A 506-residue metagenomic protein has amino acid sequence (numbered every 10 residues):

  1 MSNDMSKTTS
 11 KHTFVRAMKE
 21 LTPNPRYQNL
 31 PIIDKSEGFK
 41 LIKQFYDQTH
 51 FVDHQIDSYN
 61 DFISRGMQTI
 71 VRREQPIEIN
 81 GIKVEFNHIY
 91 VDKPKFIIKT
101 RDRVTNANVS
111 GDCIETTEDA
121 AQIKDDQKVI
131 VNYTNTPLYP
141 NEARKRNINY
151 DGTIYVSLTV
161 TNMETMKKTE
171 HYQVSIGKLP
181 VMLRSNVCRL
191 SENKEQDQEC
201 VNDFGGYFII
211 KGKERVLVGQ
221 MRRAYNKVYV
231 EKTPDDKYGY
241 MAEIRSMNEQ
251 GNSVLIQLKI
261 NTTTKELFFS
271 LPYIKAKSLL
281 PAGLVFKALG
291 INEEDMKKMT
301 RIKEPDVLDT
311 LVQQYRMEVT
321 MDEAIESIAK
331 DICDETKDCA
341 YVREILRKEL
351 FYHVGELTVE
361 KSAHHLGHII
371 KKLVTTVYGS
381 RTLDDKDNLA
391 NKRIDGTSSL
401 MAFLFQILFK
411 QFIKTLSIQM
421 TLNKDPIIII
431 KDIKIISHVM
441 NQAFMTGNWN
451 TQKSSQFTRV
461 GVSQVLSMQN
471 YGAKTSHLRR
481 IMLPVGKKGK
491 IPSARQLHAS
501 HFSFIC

Functional and structural regions predicted by a protein language model:
S2-K487, L497-H498, C506: N-terminal non-catalytic structural scaffold regions of very large proteins
H501: Conformationally flexible catalytic loops at phosphate/diphosphate-handling active centers
